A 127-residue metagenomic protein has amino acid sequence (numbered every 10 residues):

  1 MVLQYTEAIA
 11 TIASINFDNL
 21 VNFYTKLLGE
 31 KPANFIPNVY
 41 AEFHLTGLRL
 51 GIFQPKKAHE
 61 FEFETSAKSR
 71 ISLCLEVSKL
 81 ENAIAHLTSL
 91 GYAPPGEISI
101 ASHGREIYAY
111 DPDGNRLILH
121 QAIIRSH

Functional and structural regions predicted by a protein language model:
M1-L3, I84, T88-H127: Vicinal oxygen chelate
M1-V21, I71-L73, I123-H127: N-terminal beta-strand motif that seeds the catalytic metal site of vicinal oxygen chelate
A8, G29, P37-V39, I71 (+2 more regions): Residue-level marker for the onset of beta-strands and adjacent loop->beta junctions in well-ordered domains
T11-L50: Core segments of cupin and vicinal oxygen chelate
E42, R49, C74, E106-Y108: Short hydrophobic/aromatic beta-strand element in the GNAT-like acyltransferase core that lines or flanks the acyl-donor
L45-G47, S66-R70: Short connector loops at helix/strand junctions that flank enzyme active sites, especially segments positioning acidic
K57-E62, H127: A short, acidic/glycine-rich surface segment
S69-L87, Y92: Mid-chain, well-packed structural core segment of small domains
